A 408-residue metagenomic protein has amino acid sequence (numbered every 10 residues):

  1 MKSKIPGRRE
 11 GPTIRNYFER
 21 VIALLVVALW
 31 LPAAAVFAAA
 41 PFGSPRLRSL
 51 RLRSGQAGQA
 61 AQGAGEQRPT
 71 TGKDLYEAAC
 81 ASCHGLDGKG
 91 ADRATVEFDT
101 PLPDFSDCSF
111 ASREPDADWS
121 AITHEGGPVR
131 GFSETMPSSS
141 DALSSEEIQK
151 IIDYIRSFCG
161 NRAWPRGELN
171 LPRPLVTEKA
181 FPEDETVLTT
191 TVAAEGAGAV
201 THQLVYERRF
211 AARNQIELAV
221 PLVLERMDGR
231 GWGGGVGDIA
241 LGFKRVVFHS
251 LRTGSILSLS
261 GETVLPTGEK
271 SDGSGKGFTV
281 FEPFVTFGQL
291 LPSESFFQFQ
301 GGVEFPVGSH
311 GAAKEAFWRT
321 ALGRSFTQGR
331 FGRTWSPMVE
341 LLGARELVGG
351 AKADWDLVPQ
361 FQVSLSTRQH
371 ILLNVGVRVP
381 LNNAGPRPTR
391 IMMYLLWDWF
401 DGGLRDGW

Functional and structural regions predicted by a protein language model:
M1-E19: N-terminal secretory signal peptides that target proteins for export/translocation
I22-A33: Bacterial N-terminal signal peptides
V36-A38: Boundary at the C-terminal end of the N-terminal hydrophobic targeting segment
A40-P41, V96-D104, I122-Q149: Axial heme c-ligation environment in periplasmic c-type cytochrome domains
G43-L75: Electrostatic cytochrome c docking/interface patches
Q67, K73-T100, E125-S133, F158-R162: Periplasmic/extracellular electron-transfer cofactor-ligation site, primarily the c-type cytochrome heme-c attachment
K73, D87-A121, P172, V176-E178 (+2 more regions): Gly/Gly-Pro-rich "capping" loops immediately C-terminal to redox-active cysteine motifs in periplasmic/lumenal
E146, R162-W408: Transmembrane beta-barrel domains of Gram-negative outer membranes and organellar outer membranes
